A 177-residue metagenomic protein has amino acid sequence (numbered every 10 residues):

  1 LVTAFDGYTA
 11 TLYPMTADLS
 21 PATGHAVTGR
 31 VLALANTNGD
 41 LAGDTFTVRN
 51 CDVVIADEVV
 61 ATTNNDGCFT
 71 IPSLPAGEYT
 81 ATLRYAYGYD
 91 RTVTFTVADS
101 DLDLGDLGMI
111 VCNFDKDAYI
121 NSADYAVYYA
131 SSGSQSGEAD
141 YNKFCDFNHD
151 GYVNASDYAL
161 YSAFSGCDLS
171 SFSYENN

Functional and structural regions predicted by a protein language model:
L1-V2, L83: Hydrophobic/tyrosine-rich beta-strand signature of extracellular beta-sandwich/beta-rich modules, prominently
A4-D6, S134: Extracellular acidic, Ser/Thr/Pro-rich low-complexity tracts
G7-A22: Extracellular fibronectin type III
T23-F46, C51-V54, V59-N177: Cellulosome-associated attachment modules in secreted, modular CAZymes
